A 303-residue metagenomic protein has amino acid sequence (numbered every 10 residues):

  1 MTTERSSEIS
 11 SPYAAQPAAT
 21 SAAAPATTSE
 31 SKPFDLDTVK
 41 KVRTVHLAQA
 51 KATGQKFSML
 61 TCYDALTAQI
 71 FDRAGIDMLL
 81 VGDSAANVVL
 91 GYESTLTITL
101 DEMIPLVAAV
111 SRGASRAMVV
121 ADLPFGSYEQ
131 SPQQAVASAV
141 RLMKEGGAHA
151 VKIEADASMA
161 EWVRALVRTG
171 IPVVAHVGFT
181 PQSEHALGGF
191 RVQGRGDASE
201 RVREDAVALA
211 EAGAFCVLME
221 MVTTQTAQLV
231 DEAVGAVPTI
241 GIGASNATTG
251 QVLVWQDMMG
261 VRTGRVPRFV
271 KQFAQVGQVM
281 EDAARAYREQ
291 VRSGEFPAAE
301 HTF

Functional and structural regions predicted by a protein language model:
T2-T53, F57-F303: Alpha/beta enzyme core
